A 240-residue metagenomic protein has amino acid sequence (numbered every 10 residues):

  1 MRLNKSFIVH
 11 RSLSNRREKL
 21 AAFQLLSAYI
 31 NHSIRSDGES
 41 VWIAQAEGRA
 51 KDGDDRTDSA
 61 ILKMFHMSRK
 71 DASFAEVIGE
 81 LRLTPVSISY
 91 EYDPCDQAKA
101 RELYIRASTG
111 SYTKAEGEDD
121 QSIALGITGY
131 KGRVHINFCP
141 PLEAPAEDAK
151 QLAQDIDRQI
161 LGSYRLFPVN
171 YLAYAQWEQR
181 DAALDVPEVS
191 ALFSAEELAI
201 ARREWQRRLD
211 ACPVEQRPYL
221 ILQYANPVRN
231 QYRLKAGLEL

Functional and structural regions predicted by a protein language model:
M1-L25: Membrane-interfacial amphipathic helices and adjacent loop/beta segments that form the lipid-substrate binding surface
L3-F7, G38-I43: Short amphipathic alpha-helical segments, especially helix-boundary/capping motifs
K19-V41, G48-L240: Membrane-interfacial terminal anchoring regions of lipid-handling membrane enzymes
